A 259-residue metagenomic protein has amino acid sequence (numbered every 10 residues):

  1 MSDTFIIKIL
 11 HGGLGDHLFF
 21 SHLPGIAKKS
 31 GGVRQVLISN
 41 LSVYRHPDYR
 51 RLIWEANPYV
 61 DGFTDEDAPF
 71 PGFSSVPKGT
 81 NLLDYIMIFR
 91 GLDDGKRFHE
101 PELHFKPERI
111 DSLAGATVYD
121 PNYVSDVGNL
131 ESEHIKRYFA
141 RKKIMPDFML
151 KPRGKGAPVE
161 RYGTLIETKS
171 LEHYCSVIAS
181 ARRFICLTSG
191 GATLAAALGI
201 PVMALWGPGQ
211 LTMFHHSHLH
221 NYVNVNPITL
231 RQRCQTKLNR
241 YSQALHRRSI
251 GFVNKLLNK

Functional and structural regions predicted by a protein language model:
M1-K259: Catalytic machinery of carbohydrate-active enzymes, primarily nucleotide-sugar-dependent glycosyltransferases
